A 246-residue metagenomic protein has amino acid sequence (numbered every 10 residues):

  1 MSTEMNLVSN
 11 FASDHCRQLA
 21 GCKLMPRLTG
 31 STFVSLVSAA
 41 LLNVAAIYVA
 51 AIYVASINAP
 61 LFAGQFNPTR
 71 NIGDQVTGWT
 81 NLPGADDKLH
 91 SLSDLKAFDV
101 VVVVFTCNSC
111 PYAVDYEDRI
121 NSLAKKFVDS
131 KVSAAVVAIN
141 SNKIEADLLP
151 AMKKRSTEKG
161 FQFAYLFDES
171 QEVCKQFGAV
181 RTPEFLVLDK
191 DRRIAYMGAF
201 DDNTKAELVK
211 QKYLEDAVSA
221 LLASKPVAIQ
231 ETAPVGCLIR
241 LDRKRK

Functional and structural regions predicted by a protein language model:
M1-V34: N-terminal secretory signal peptides that target proteins for export/translocation
V49-A50, L61: Cleavable N-terminal signal peptides
P60-G78: N-proximal helix/coil linker or "cap" segments that precede and/or mark the start of modular domains
W79-V101: A short beta-strand-turn-helix
S93-V114, V218: Short active-site neighborhood of thiol/selenol oxidoreductases, capturing the structured segment around
V114-E158, F167-Q176: Structural microenvironment flanking redox-active thiols in thiol-disulfide oxidoreductases
K153-M197: Short, internal strand/loop/helix patches that form the active-site neighborhood or redox-interaction surface
D189-K190, I194-K246: Thiol-/selenol-based redox modules, centered on thioredoxin-like and closely related oxidoreductase domains
